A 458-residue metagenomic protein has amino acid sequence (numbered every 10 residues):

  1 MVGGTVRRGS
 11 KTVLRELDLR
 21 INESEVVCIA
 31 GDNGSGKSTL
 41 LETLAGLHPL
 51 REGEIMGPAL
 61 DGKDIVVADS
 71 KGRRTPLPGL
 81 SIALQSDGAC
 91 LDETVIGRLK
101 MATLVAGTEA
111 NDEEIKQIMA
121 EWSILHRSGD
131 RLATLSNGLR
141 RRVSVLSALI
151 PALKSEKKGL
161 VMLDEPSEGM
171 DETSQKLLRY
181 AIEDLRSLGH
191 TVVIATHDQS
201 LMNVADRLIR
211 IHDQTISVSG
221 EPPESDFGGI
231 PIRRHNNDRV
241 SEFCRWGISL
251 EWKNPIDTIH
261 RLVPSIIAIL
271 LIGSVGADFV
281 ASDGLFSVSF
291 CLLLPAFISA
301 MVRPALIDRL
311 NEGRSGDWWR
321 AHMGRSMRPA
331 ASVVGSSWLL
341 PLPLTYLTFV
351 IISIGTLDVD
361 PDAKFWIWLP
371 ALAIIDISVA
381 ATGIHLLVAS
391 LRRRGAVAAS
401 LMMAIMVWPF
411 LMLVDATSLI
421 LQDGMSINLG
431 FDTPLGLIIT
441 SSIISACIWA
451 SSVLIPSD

Functional and structural regions predicted by a protein language model:
A30-D32: The feature captures the beta-strand-to-loop junction immediately N-terminal to the Walker
A45: Helix-to-loop junction immediately C-terminal to a conserved catalytic motif
G53-D69, T75-P76: Conserved ABC transporter NBD signature motif
S86, L91-G107: Q-loop/switch helix immediately C-terminal to the Walker
K100, D112-R127: Conserved ABC ATPase "signature" region
D164, M170-D171: ABC-family nucleotide-binding domains
I272, G276, F286-I307: Long, hydrophobic alpha-helical segments
